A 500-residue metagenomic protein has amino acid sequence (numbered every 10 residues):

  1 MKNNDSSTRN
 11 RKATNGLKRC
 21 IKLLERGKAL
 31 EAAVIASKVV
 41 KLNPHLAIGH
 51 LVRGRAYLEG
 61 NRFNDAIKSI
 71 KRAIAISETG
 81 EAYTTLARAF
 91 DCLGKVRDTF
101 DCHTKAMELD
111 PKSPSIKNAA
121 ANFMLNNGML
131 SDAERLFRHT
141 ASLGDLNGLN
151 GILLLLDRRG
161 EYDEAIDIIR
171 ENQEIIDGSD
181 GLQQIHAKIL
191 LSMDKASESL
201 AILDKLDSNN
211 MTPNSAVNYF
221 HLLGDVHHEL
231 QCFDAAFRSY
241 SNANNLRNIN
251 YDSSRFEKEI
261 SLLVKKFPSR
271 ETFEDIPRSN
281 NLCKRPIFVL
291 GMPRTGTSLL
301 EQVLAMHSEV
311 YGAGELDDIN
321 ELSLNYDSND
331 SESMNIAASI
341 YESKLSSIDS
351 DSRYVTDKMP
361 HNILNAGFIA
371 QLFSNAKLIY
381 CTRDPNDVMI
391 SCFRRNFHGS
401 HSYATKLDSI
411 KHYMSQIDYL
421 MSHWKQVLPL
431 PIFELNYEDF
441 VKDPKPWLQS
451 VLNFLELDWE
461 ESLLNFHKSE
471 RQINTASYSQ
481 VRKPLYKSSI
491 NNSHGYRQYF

Functional and structural regions predicted by a protein language model:
P44, S77-E78, P111, L143-D145 (+3 more regions): Short coil turns that delineate tetratricopeptide repeat
D163-D167, M193-M211, Y219-P286, I336-D349 (+2 more regions): PAPS-dependent sulfotransferases, especially Golgi type II membrane carbohydrate sulfotransferases
S279-F373, K377, C381-T382: Phosphate-binding active sites in nucleotide-utilizing proteins
